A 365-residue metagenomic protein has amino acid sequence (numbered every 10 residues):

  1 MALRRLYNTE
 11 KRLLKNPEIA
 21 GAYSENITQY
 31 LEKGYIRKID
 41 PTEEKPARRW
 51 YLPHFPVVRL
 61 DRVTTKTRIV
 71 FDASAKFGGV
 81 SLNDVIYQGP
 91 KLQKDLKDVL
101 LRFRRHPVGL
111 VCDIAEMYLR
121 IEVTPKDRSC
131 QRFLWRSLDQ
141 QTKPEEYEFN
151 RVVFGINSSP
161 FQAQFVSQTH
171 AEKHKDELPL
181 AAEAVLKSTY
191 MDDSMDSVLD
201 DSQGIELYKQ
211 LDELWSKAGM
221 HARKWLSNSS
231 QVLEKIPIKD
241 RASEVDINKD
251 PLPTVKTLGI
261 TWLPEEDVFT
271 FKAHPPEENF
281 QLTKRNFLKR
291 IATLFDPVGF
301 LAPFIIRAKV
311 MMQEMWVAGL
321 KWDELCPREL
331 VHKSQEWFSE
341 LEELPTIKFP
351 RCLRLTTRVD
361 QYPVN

Functional and structural regions predicted by a protein language model:
M1-N365: Conserved acidic
